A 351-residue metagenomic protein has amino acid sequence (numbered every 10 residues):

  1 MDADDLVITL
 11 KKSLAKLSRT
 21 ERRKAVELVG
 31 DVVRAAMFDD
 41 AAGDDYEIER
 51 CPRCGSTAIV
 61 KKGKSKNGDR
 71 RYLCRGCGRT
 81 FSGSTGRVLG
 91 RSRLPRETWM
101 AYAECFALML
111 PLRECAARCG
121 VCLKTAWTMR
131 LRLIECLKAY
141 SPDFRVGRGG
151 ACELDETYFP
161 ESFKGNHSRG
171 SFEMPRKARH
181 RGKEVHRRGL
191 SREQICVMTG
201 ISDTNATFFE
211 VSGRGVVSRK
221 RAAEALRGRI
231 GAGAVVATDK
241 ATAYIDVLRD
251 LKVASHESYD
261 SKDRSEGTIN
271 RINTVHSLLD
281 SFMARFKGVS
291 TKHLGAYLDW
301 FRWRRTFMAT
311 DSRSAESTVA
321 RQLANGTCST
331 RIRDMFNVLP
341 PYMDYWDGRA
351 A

Functional and structural regions predicted by a protein language model:
M1-A351: Residue-level recognition of single "structural anchor" positions that define or cap local secondary structure
